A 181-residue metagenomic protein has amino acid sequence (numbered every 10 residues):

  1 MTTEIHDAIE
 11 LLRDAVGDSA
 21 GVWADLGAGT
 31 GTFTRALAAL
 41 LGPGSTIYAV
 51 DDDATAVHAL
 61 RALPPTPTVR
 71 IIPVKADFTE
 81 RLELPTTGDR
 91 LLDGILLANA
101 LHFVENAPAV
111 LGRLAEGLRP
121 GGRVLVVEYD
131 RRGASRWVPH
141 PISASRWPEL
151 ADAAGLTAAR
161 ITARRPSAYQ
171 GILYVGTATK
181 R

Functional and structural regions predicted by a protein language model:
T2-V22, T32, A36: Conserved alpha-helix/loop element of class I SAM-dependent methyltransferases that forms part of the SAM/SAH-binding
A20, E83-I95: A short acidic, Gly/Pro-enriched loop at the edge of an enzyme's catalytic core that lines a small-molecule cofactor
A24, T30-L82: Class I SAM-dependent methyltransferase SAM/SAH-binding core
L92-A107: A short SAM/SAH-binding and catalytic strip from SAM-dependent methyltransferases
P108-P120: A short glycine-rich, Lys/Arg-flanked "PGG" loop and its adjoining helix->strand segment in the class I
G121-Y129: Conserved beta-strand signature within the Rossmann-like core of class I S-adenosyl-L-methionine
H140-A154: Short alpha-helix
R165-R181: Core SAM-dependent methyltransferase catalytic element
